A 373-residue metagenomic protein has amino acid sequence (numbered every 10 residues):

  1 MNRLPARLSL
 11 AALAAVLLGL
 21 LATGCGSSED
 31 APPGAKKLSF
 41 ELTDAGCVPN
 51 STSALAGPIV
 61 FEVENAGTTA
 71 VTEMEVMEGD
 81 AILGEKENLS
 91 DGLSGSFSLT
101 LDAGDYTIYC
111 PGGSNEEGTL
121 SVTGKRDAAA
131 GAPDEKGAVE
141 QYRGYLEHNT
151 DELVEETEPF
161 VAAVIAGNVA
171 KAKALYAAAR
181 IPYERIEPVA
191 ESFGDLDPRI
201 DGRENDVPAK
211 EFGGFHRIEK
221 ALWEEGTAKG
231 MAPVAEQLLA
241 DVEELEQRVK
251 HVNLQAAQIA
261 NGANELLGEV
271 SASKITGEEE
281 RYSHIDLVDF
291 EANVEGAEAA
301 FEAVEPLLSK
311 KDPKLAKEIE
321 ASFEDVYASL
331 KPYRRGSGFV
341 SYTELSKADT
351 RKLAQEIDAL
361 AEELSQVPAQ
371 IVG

Functional and structural regions predicted by a protein language model:
N2-A12: Bacterial N-terminal signal peptides that target proteins for export
L20-G24: C-terminal motif of bacterial Sec signal peptides marking the signal peptidase cleavage site
G26-S28: Bacterial signal peptide processing site
G34-L55, E155: N-terminal edge beta-strand
S39-L42, L89-G131: Extracellular/periplasmic metallocenter environments
N50-T69, G95-P111: Beta-strand cores of secreted/periplasmic/IMS beta-sandwich domains, seen most often in copper-related folds
E73-M77: Beta-strand signatures of extracellular beta-sandwich domains
R126-G373: Mature extracytoplasmic or organellar-lumen-exposed domains after removal of signal/transit peptides
